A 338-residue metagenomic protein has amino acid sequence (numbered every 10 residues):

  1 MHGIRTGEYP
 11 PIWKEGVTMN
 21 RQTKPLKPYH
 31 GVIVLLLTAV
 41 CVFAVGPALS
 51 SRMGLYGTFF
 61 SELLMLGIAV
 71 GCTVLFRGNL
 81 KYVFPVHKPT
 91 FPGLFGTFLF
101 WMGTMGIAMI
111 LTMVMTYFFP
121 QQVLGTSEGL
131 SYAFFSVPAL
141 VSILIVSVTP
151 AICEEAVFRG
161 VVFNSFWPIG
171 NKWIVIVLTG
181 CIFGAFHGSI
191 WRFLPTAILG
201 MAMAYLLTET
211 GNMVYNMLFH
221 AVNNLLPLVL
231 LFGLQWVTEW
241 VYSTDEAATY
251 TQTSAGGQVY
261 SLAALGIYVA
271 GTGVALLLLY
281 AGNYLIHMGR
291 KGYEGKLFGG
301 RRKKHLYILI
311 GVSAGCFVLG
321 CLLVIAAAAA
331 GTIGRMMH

Functional and structural regions predicted by a protein language model:
N20, F59-M102, V114-L124, L276-F298: Membrane-helix interface linkers and caps
N20-T38, L80-I110, L262-L265, Y293-V318: Interfacial transmembrane-helix boundary/kink motif in multi-pass membrane proteins
V40-F76, L265-G273, H338: Alpha-helical transmembrane segments in multi-pass membrane proteins
A48-Y56, K81-I152, P168, I325-H338: Juxtamembrane helix-loop-helix connectors linking adjacent transmembrane helices in multi-pass membrane enzymes
F134-F135, T244-I267: Membrane-interface segments at the starts/ends of alpha-helical transmembrane spans
C153-L178, Y205-G211: Membrane-interface helix/loop boundary segments of multi-pass membrane proteins
N171-H187, G200-M201, A221: Small-polar-interrupted transmembrane alpha-helices in polytopic inner-membrane proteins
R192-A255: Functionally important transmembrane alpha-helices
